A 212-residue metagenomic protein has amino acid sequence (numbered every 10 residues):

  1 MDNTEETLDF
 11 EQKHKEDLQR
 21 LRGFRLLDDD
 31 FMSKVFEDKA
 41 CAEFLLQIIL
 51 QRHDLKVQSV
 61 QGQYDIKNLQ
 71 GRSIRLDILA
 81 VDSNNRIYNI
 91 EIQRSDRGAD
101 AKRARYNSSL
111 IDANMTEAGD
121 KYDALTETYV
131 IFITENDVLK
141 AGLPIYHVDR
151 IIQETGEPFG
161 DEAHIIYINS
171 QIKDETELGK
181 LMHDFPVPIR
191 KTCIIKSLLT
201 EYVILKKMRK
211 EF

Functional and structural regions predicted by a protein language model:
M1-F212: Elongated, amphipathic alpha-helical interaction scaffolds
